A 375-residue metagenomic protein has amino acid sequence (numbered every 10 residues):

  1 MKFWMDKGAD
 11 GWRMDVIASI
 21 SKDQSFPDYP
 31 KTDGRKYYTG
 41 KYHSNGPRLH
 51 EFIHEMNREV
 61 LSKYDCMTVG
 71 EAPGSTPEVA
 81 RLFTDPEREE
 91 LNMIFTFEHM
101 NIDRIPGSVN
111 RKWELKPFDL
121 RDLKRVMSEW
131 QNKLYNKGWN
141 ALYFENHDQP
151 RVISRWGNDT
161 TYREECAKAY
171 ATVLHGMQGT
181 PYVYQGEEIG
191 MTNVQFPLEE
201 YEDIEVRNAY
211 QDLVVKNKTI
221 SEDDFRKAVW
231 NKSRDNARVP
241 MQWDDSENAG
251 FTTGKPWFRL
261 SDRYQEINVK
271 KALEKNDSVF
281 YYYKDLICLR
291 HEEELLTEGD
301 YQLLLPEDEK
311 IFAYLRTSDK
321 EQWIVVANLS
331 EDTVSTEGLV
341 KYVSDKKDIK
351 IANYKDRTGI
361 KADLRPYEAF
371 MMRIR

Functional and structural regions predicted by a protein language model:
M1-R375: Active-site and adjacent substrate-binding regions of carbohydrate-active enzymes
